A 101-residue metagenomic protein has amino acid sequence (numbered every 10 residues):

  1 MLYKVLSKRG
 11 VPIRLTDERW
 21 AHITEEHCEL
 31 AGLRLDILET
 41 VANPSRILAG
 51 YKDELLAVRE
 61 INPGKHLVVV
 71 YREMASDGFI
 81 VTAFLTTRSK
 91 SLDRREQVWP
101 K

Functional and structural regions predicted by a protein language model:
M1-K101: Ribonuclease/tRNase effector modules and their secretory precursors
